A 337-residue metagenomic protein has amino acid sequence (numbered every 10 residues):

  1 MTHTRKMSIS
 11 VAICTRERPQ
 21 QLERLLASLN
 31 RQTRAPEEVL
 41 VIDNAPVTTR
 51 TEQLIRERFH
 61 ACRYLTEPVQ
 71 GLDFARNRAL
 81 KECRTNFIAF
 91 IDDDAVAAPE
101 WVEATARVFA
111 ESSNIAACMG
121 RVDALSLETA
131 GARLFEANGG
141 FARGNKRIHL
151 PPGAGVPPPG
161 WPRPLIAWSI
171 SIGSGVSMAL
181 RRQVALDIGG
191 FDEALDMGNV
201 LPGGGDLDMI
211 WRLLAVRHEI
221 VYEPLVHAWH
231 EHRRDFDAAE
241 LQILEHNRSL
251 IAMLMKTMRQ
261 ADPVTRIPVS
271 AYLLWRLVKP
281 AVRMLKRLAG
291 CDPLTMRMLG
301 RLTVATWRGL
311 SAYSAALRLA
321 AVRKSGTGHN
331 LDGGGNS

Functional and structural regions predicted by a protein language model:
M1-R31: N-proximal low-complexity "stem/linker" segments adjacent to membrane-targeting elements
L26-T66: Acidic donor-binding segment of Leloir-type glycosyltransferases
E67-C83: Glycine-rich, basic loop-to-helix element that forms the pyrophosphate-binding segment of sugar-nucleotide handling
I88: Short aromatic/hydrophobic "clamp" motif used to bind/position activated sugar donors
E100-N145: Conserved donor NDP-sugar-binding/catalytic core segment of glycosyltransferases
N138-I170: Short, flexible, basic/aromatic active-site loop/helix in glycosyltransferases
S171-G189, A194-V226: A short, conserved alpha-helix in the catalytic core of glycosyltransferases
L241-R248, R259-S337: Non-catalytic, C-terminal membrane-associated alpha-helical segments of glycosyltransferases
